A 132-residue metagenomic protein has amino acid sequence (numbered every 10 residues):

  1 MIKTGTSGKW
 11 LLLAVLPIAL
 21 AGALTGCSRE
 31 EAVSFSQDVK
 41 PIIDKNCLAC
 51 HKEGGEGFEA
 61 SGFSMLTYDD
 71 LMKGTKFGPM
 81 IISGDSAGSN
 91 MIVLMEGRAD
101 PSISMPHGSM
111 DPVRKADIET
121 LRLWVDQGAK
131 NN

Functional and structural regions predicted by a protein language model:
M1-T4, G22-T25: Intrinsic disorder/low-complexity segments
I2-A14: Bacterial N-terminal signal peptides that target proteins for export
L13-A23: Bacterial N-terminal signal peptides
L24-N132: Aromatic- and Gly/Pro-enriched helix-to-coil junctions and flexible linker segments
